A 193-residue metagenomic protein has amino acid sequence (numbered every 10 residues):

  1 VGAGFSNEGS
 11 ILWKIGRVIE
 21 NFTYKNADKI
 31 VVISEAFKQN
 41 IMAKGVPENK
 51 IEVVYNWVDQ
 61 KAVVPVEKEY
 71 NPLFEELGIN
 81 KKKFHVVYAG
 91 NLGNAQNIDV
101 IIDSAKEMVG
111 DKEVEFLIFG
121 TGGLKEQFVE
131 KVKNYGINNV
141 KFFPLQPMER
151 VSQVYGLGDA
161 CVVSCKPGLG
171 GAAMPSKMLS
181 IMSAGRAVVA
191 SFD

Functional and structural regions predicted by a protein language model:
V1-G9: A short, histidine- and acid-enriched strand-loop-helix "catalytic/donor-clamping" loop that lines the nucleotide-sugar
S10-I30: Membrane-proximal helix-turn-helix segments that form the acceptor-binding/catalytic region of lipid-linked
A36, V54-W57: Carbohydrate-associated surface elements
N56-W57, Y88-G93, T121, P144-L145: Conserved donor-binding loops in enzymes that form glycosidic bonds
V64-I79: A short helix/loop element that forms part of the nucleotide-sugar donor recognition site in Leloir-type
E75, N80-Q96, I102-A105, L117: Conserved donor-binding/catalytic core segment of Leloir-type glycosyltransferases
Q96, P144-V154, C161-S183, V188-D193: Nucleotide-sugar-dependent
V109-G120, K125-S152: Nucleotide-activated donor-binding/catalytic signature segment of Leloir-type glycosyltransferases, i.e., the conserved
